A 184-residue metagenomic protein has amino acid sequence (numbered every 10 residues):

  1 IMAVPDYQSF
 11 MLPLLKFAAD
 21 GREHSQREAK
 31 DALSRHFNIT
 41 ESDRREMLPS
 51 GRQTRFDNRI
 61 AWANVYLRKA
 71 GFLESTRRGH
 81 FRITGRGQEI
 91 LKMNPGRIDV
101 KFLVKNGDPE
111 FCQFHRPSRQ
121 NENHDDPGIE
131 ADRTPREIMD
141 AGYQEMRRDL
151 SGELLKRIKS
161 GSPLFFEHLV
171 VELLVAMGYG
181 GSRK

Functional and structural regions predicted by a protein language model:
I1, G85-K184: Mixed-charge (Asp/Glu-Lys/Arg
M11-L15: Hydrophobic residues on short alpha-helical segments
A18-E28: Short capping segments at the starts of secondary-structure elements
G21, K69-A70, M177: Alpha-helix C-caps/helix-loop-beta hinges
S34-I60: Short, positively charged loop/turn segments that connect secondary-structure elements
N64-V65: Short, hydrophobic-biased segments on the C-terminal half of alpha helices that form "recognition helices"
R68-R78: A short, conserved structural fragment
G79-T84: Minor-groove-contacting beta-hairpin "wing" of winged helix-turn-helix DNA-binding domains
